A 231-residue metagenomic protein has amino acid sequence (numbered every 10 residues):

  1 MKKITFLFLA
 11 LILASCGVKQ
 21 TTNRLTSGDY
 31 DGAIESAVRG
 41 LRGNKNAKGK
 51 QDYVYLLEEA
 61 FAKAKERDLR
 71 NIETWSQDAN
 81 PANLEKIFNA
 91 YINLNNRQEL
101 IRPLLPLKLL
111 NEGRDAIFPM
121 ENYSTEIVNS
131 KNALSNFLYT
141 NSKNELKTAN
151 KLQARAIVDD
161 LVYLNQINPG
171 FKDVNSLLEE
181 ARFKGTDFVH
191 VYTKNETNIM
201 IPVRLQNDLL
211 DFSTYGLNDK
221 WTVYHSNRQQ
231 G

Functional and structural regions predicted by a protein language model:
I4-L13: Sec-dependent N-terminal signal peptides
L13-G32: Bacterial Sec signal peptide processing site at the extreme N-terminus
N23, Y55, E59-A60, T74 (+3 more regions): Residue-level signature for tetratricopeptide repeat
G28-K50, S76-L105, K143-F171, L209-G216 (+1 more regions): Amphipathic, non-membrane alpha-helical rod segments
L41, K45-N141: Post-signal peptide N-terminal segment of secreted/secretory-pathway proteins
P106-N195: Long, acidic/polar, low-complexity amphipathic helices and coiled-coil-like
T186-G231: N-terminal segment of the mature soluble domain
